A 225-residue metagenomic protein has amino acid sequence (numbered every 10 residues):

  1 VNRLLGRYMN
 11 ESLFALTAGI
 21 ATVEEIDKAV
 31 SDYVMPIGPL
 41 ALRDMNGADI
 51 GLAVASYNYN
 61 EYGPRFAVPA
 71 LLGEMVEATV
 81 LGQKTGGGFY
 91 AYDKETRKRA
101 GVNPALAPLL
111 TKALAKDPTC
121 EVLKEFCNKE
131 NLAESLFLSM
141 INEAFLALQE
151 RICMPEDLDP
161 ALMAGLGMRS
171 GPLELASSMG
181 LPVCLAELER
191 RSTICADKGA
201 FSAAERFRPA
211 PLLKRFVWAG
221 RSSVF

Functional and structural regions predicted by a protein language model:
V1-F225: N-terminal glycine-rich phosphate-binding loop for ADP-containing cofactors
